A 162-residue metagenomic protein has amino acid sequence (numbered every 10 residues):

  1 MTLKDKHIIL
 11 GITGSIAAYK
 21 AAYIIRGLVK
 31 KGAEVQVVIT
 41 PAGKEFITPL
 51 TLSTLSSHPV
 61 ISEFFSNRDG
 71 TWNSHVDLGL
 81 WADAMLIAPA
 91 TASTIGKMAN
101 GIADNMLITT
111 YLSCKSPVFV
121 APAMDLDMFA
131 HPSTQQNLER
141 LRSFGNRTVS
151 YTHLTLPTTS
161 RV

Functional and structural regions predicted by a protein language model:
T2-T51: Glycine-rich phosphate/diphosphate-binding loop of Rossmann-like nucleotide-binding domains
A22-I25, P49, H75, L107 (+1 more regions): Generic hydrophobic/aromatic pocket-lining and core-packing "Φ" positions
K31, L55, L80-I87, K97-M98 (+1 more regions): Alpha-helix C-terminal capping segments
S53-I87, A92-I95: Glycine-rich oxoanion-binding loops at beta->alpha junctions
S93-A103, M128-A130: Glycine/threonine-rich flexible loop motifs
K115-S150: Short, glycine-/small-residue-rich phosphate/pyrophosphate-handling segment
T152-T158: Conserved small/polar residues in nucleotide/adenosyl-binding loops
